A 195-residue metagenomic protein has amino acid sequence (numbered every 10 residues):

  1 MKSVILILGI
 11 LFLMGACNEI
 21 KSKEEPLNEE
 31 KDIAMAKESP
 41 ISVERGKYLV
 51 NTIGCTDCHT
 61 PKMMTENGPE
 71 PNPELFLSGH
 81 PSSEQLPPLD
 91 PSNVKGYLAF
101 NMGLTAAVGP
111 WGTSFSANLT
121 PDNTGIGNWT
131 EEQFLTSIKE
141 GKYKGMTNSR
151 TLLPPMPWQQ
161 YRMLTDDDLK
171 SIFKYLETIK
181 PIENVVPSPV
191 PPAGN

Functional and structural regions predicted by a protein language model:
K2-L8: Sec-dependent signal peptide recognition, specifically the positively charged N-region followed immediately by
L13-A16: C-terminal motif of bacterial Sec signal peptides marking the signal peptidase cleavage site
N18-I20: Bacterial signal peptide processing site
P26-N51, M64-N67, Q85-P88, N128: Electrostatic cytochrome c docking/interface patches
G46, T52-K62, F134, I172 (+1 more regions): The canonical Cys-X-X-Cys-His
L75-Q133, Q159-L169: Electron-transfer interface patches adjacent to heme c in soluble/periplasmic c-type cytochromes and di-/multiheme
N128-Y143, W158-P187: C-terminal capping alpha-helices of c-type cytochrome domains
R150-Q159: Surface-exposed aromatic
